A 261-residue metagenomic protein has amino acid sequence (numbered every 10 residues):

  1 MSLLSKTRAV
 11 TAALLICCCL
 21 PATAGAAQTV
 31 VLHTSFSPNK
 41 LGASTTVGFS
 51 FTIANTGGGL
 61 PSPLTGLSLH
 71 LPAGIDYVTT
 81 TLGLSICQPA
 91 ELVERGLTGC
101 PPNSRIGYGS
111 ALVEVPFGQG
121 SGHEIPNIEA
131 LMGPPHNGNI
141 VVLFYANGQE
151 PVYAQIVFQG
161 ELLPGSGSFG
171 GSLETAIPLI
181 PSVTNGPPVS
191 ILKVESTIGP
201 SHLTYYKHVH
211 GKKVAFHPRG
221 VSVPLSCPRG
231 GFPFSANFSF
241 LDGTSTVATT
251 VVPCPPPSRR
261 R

Functional and structural regions predicted by a protein language model:
M1-T11: Bacterial N-terminal signal peptides that target proteins for export
L4-K6, T23, L131: A generic signature of intrinsically disordered, low-complexity regions enriched in glycine/proline and charged/polar
T11-P21: Bacterial N-terminal signal peptides
G25-R261: Ser/Thr/Pro/Gly-rich, low-complexity intrinsically disordered stalk/linker tracts of secreted and surface-exposed
